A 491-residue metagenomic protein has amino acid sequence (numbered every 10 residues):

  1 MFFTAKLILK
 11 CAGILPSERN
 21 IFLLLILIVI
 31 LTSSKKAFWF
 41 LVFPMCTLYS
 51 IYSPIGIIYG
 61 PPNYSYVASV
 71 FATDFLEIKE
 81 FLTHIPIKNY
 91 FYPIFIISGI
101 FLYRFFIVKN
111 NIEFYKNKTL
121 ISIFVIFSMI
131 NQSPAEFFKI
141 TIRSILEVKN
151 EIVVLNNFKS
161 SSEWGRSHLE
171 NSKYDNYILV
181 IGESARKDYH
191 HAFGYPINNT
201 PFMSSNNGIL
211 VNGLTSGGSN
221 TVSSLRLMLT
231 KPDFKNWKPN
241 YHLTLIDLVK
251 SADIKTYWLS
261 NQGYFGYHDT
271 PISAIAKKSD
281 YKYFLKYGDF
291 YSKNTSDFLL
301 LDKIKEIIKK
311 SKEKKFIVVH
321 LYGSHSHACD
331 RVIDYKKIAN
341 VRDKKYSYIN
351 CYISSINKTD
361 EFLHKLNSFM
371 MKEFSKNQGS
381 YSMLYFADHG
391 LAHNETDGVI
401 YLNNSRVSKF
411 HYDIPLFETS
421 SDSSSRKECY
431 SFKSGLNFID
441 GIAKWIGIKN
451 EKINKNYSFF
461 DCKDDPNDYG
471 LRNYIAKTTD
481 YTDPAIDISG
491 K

Functional and structural regions predicted by a protein language model:
M1, L9-S17, T32-F40, S50 (+8 more regions): Membrane-interface soluble catalytic domains
M1-T141: Transmembrane and membrane-interface helices of multi-pass, inner-membrane envelope-modifying transferases
I28, I152-R166, D302-E306, N340-M383: A long, amphipathic alpha-helix that forms part of the scaffold/cap immediately adjacent to metal-dependent active
P134-A339, D413, G435-N467, R472-I475 (+1 more regions): Active-site-proximal alpha/beta segments of enzymes that process anionic O-linked groups
G194-N198, N377-S421: Histidine-centered active-site microenvironments of extracellular/periplasmic hydrolases and transferases
L227, N340-Y348, S420-S424: Short glycine/proline-rich turn/loop motifs
W258-S260, F316-G323, I353-T359, S382-A387 (+2 more regions): Short beta-strand segments
L363-K365, A387, K433: Long, structured stretches of catalytic cores involved in phosphate-ester chemistry, encompassing
